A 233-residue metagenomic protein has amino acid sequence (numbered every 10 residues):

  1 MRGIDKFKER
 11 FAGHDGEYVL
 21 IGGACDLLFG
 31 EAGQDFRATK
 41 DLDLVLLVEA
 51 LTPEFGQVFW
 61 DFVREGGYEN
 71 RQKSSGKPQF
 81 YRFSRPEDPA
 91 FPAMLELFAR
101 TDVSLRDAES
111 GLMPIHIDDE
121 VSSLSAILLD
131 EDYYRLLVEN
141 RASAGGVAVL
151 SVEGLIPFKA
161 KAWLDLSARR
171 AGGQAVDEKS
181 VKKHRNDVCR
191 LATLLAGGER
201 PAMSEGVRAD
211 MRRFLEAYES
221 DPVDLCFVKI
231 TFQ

Functional and structural regions predicted by a protein language model:
M1-Q233: Compositionally biased terminal segments of proteins
